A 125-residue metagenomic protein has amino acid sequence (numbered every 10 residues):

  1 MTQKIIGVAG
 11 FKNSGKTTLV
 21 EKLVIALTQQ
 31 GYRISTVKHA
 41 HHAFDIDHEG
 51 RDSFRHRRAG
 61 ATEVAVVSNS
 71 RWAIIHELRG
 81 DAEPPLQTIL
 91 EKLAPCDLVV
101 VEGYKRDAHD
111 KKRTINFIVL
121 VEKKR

Functional and structural regions predicted by a protein language model:
I5: Walker A (P-loop) ATP-phosphate-binding motif of ABC ATPase nucleotide-binding domains
V8: Hydrophobic anchor at the beta1->P-loop junction of P-loop NTPases
K12: The conserved Walker
K16: Conserved lysine of the Walker
L19-V20: Post-Walker A alpha-helix
V24-Q87: N-terminal phosphate/diphosphate-binding loop that engages ATP/GTP or pyrophosphate donors across diverse enzyme folds
H76-R106: Phosphate-binding/switch loop-helix module in NTP-utilizing enzymes
L98-R125: Phosphate/Mg2+-binding loops and adjacent switch elements in nucleotide/diphosphate-handling enzyme cores
